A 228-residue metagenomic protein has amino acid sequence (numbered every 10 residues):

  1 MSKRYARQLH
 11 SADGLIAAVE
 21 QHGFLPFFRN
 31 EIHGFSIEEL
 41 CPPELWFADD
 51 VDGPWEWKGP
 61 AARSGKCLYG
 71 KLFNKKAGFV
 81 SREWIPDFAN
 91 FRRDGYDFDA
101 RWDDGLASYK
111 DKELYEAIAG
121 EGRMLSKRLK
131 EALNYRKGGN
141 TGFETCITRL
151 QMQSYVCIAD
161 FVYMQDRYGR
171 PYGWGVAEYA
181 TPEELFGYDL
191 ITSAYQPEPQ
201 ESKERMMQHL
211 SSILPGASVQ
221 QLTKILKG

Functional and structural regions predicted by a protein language model:
M1-G228: Long, low-complexity intrinsically disordered regions
